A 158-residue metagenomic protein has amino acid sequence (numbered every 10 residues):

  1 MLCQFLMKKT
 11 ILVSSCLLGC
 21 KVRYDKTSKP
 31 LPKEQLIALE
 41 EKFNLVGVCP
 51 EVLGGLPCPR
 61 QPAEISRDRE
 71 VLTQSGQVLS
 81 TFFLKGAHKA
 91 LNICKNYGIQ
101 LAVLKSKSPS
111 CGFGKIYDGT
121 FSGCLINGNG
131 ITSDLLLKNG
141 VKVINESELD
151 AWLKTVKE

Functional and structural regions predicted by a protein language model:
L2-L6, L31-L45, G86-L101: Short amphipathic alpha-helices and their capping/turn segments at secondary-structure boundaries
Q4-L6, L53, Q61-K89, I93 (+1 more regions): Divalent-metal-activated hydrolytic enzyme cores
M7-I11: Extreme N-terminal starter segment of soluble prokaryotic enzymes
C16, K105-S108, E148: Short, well-ordered beta-to-alpha junction loops that form the rim of enzyme active sites and present histidine/acidic
G19-D25: Short N-terminal binding/cap micro-motifs at the start of the first secondary-structure element
K26-K29, Y117-G123: Short glycine-enriched, charge-decorated loop/helix-capping segments at active-site entrances that position
K29-T73: Short, surface-exposed acidic-centric catalytic microdomains
K105-T120: Internal, conserved structured core segments that host functional sites
